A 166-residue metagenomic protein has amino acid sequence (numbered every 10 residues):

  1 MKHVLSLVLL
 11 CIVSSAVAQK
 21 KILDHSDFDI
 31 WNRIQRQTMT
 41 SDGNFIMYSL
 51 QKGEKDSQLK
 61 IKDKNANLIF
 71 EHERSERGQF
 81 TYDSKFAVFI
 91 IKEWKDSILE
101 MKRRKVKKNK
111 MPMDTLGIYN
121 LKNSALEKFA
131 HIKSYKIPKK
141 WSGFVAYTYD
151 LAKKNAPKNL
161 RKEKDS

Functional and structural regions predicted by a protein language model:
M1-L23: Bacterial Sec-dependent N-terminal signal peptides
A18-S166: Beta-propeller folds
